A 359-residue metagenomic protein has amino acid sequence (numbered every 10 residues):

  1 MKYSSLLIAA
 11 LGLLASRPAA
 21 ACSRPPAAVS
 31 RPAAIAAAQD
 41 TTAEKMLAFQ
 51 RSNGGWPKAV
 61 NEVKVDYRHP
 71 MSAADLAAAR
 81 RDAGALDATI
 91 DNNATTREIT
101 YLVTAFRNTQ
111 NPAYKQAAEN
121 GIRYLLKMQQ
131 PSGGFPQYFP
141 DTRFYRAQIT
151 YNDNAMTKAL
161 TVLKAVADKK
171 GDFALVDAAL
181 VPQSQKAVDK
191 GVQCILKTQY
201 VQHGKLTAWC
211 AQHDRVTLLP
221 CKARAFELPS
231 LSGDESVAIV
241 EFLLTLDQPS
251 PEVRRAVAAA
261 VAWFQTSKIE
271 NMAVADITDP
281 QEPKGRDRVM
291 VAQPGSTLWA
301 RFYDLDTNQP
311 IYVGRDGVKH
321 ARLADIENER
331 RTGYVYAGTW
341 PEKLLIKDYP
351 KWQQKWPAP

Functional and structural regions predicted by a protein language model:
M1-L7: Bacterial N-terminal signal peptides that target proteins for export
A20-T42, A165-K190, V216-A223, E227 (+1 more regions): Terminal, non-catalytic domain-edge segments
C22, A28-I35, A79-A94, R143-M156 (+2 more regions): Solvent-exposed loop and edge beta-strand segments that line ligand/cofactor-binding and catalytic clefts
D40-T96, Y101: N-terminal carbohydrate-binding/catalytic regions of secreted carbohydrate-active enzymes
T41-G54, A117-G134, Q185-G204, A256-A273: Long, well-ordered core segments of solenoidal/helical folds
W56-P57, N61-E62, H69-D82, P131-T142 (+1 more regions): Intrinsic, low-complexity N-terminal interaction/targeting segments
K115, E119-I122, L126, R143-Q199 (+1 more regions): Eukaryote-skewed repeat-based solenoidal scaffolds used as protein-protein interaction platforms, primarily
